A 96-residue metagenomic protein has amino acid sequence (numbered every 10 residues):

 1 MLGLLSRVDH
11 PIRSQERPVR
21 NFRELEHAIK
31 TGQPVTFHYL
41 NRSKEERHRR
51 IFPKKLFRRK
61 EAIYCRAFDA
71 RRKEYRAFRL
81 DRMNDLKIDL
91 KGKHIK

Functional and structural regions predicted by a protein language model:
M1-K96: Short glycine- and basic-residue-enriched patches
